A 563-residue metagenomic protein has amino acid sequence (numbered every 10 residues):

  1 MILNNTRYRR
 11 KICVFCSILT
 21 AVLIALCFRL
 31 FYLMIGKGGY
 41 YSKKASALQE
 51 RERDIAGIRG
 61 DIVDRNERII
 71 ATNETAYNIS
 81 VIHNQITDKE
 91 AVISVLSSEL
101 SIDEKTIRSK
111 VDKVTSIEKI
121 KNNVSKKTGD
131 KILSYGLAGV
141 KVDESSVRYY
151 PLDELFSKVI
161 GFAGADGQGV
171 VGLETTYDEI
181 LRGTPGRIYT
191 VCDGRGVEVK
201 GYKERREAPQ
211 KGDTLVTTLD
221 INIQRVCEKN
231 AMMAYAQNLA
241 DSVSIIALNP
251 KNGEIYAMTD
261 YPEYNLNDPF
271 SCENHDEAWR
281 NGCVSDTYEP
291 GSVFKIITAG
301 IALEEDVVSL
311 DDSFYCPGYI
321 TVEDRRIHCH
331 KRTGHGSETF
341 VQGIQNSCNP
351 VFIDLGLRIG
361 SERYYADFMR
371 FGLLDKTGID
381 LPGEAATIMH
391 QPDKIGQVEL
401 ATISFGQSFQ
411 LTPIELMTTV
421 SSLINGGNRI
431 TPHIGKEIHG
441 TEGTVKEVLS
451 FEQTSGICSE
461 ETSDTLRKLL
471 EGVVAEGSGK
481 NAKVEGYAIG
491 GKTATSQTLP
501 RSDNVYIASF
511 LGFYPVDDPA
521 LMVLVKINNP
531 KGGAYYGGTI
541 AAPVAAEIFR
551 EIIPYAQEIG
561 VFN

Functional and structural regions predicted by a protein language model:
M1-F270, E362-L374, A482-E485, L499-R501 (+1 more regions): Periplasmic/cell-envelope proteins involved in peptidoglycan metabolism and beta-lactam response
I2, A71, D193-E204, I245-S292 (+4 more regions): Beta-lactam-recognizing serine transpeptidase/beta-lactamase-like catalytic domain environment
